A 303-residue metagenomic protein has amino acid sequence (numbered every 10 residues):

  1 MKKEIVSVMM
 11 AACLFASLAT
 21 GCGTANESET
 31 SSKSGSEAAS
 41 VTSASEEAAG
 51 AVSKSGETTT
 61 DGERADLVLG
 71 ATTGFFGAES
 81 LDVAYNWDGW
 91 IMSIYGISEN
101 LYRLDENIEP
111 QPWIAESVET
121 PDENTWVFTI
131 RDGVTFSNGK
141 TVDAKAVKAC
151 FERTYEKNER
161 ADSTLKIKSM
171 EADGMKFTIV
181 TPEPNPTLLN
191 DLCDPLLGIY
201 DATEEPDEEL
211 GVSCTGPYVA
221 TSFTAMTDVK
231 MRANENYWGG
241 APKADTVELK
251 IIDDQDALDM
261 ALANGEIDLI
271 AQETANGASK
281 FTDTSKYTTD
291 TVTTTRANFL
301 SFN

Functional and structural regions predicted by a protein language model:
A19-T30: Bacterial lipoprotein signal-peptidase II cleavage site
S28-T60: Low-complexity, Pro/Thr/Ser/Glu-rich flexible segments characteristic of extracytoplasmic/periplasmic regions
E63-G74, T125-T129, V147-C150, F177-I179 (+3 more regions): Short, well-ordered beta-strand elements
G70-P121, S213-C214: N-terminal lobe/hinge region of extracytoplasmic solute-binding protein
E109, C193-P242, T246, D256: Gly/Pro-rich hinge or "lid" segments in bacterial periplasmic/extracellular proteins
E116-K157: Aromatic- and charge-enriched surface segment that lines or borders ligand/interaction sites
E119, D162-A202: Surface-exposed binding/hinge segments that line and control ligand-binding clefts or catalytic entry sites
E171, T221-K230, E248-N303: Extracellular/periplasmic solute-recognition and catalytic clefts
